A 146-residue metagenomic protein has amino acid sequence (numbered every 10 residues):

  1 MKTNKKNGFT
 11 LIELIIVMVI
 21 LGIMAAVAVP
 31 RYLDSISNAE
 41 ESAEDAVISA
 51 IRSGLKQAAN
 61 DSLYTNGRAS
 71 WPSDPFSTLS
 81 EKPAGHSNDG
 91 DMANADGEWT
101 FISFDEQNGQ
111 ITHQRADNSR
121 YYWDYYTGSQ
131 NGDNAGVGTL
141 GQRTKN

Functional and structural regions predicted by a protein language model:
K2-S35: N-terminal single-pass transmembrane signal-anchor helix
S37-T65: Membrane-proximal N-terminal amphipathic helix
N60-Y121: Extracellular/periplasmic head regions of type IV pilus-like filament subunits
Q110-N146: Short, surface-exposed interaction loops/tails
